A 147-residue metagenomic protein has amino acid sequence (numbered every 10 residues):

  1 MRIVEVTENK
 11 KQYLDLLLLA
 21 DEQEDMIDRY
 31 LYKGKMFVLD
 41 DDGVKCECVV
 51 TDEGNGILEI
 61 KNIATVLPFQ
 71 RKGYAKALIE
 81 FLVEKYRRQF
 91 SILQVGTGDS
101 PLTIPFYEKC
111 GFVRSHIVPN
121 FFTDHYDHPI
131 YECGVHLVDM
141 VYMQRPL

Functional and structural regions predicted by a protein language model:
M1-N9, V141, R145-L147: Conserved N-terminal entry element of GNAT/NAT acetyltransferase domains
V4-L67, I79: Acetyl-CoA-dependent GNAT
G34-M36, L137-Y142: Short hydrophobic/aromatic beta-strand or adjacent loop that forms the aromatic wall/cage of a ligand/substrate-binding
A64, D99-P101: Active-site-proximal loop/turn and secondary-structure-junction residues that shape catalytic pockets, frequently
F69, G73-F81: Conserved acetyl-CoA pyrophosphate-binding loop and the N-cap/start of the following alpha-helix in GNAT-like
K85-D99: Conserved GNAT acetyl-CoA-binding A-motif
Q94-G96, E108, V113-G134: Conserved catalytic-core motifs of GNAT/GCN5-like acyltransferases
